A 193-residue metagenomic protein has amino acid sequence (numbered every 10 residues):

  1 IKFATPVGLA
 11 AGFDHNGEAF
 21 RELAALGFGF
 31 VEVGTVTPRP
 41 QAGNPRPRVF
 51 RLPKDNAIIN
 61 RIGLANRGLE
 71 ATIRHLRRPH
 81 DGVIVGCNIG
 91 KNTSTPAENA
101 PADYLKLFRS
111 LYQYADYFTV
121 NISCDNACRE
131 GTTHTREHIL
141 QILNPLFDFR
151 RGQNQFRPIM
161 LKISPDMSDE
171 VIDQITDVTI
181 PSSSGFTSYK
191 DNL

Functional and structural regions predicted by a protein language model:
I1-L193: Flavin-dependent oxidoreductase catalytic cores
